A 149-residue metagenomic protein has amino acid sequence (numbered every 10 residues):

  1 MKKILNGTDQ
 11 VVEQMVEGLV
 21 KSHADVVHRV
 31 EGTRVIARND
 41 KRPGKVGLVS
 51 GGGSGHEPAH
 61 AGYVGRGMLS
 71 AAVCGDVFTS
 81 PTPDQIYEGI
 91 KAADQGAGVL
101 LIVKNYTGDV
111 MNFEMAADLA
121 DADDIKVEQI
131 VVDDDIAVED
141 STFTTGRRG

Functional and structural regions predicted by a protein language model:
M1-L48: N-terminal amphipathic/basic leader segments beginning at the initiator methionine
K2, V46-G53, L69-A72, G98-T107 (+2 more regions): Short glycine-rich or small-residue beta-strand-to-loop segments that form or flank ligand, phosphate, metal/Fe-S
P43-G51, H60-V73, I136-D140: Gly-rich Lys/Arg/Thr-decorated short loops/hinges at beta-loop-alpha junctions or inter-strand turns that position
H56, Y63-G96, I130, D134: Glycine-rich oxoanion-binding loops at beta->alpha junctions
E57-H60, P83-Y87, G108-E114, V138-D140: Short glycine/serine/threonine-rich phosphate/pyrophosphate-binding segments that cradle anionic phosphate groups
P81-N105, M111, T144-G149: A structural-propensity feature for long, helix-poor, extended segments
V110-D123, F143: Short Gly/Thr/Asp-enriched flexible loops that form oxyanion-binding sites at enzyme active sites
I130-G149: Short alpha-helices
